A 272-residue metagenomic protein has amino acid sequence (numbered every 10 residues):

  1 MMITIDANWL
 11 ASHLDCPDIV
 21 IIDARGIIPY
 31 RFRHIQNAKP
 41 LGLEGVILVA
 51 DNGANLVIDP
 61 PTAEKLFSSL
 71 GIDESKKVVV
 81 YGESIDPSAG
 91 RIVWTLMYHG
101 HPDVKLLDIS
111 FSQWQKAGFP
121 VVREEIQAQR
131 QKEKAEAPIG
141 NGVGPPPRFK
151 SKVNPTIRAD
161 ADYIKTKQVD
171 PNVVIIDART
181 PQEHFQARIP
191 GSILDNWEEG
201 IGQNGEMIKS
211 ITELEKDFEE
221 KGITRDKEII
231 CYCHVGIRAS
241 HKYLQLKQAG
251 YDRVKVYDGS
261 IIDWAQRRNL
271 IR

Functional and structural regions predicted by a protein language model:
M1-F32, D86, D108-Q186, W197: Flexible, polar/low-complexity N-terminal or interdomain linker segments that lie immediately upstream of folded
L10, A38, L96, W114 (+5 more regions): Terminal peptide-recognition signature
L43-L48, S110-F111, W197-Q203, D258-I262: Short, acidic/turn-prone active-site loops that include or flank metal/cofactor- and phosphate-binding residues
L48-K77, E198-I229: Helix-loop module immediately N-terminal to the HCX5R catalytic loop in PTP-like cysteine phosphatase domains
D51-A159, R238-S260: Thiolate-centered catalytic microenvironments shared by cysteine-dependent enzyme domains
C233: Short cysteine clusters
V256-R272: Cysteine-dependent PTP/DSP-like catalytic domain, specifically the C-terminal lobe
